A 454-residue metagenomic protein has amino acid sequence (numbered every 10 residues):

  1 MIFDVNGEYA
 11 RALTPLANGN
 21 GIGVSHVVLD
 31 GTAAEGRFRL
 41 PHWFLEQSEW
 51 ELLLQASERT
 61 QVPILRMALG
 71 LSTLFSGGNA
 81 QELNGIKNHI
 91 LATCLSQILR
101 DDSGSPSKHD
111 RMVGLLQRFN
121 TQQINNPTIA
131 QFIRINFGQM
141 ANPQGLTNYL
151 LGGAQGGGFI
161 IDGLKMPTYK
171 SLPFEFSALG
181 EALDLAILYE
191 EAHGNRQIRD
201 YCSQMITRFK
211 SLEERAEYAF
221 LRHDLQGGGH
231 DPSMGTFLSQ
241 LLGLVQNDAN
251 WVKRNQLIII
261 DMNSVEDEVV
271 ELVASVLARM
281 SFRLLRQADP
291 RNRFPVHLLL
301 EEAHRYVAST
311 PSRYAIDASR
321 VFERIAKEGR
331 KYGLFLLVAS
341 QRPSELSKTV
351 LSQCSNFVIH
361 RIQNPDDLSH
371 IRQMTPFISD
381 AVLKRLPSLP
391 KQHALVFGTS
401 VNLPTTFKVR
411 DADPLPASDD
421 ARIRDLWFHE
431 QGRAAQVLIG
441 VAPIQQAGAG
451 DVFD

Functional and structural regions predicted by a protein language model:
M1-G31, L40, V396, F428-H429 (+2 more regions): Glycine-rich phosphate-binding loop of nucleotide-binding enzymes
I2, G7-A17, R39-R324: P-loop NTPase motor domains
I2, V28, R208, I258-D261 (+5 more regions): Structured core elements
N6-A10, A33, S264-E266, H304-R305 (+4 more regions): Conserved nucleotide-binding/hydrolysis micro-motifs of P-loop NTPases
G21-V24, L257, L334: Short, conserved active-site loop motifs that form the nucleotide-linked donor/cofactor pocket
H26-T32, L40, F44, F357-D366: Conserved AAA+ ATPase "SRH/arginine-finger" region at the nucleotide-binding site
A56, D317-R410: Conserved ATP-driven motor cores of ASCE-family P-loop NTPases powering translocation/secretion/packaging/pilus
T121-I124, Q139, P143, G152 (+1 more regions): Conserved P-loop NTPase motor module
